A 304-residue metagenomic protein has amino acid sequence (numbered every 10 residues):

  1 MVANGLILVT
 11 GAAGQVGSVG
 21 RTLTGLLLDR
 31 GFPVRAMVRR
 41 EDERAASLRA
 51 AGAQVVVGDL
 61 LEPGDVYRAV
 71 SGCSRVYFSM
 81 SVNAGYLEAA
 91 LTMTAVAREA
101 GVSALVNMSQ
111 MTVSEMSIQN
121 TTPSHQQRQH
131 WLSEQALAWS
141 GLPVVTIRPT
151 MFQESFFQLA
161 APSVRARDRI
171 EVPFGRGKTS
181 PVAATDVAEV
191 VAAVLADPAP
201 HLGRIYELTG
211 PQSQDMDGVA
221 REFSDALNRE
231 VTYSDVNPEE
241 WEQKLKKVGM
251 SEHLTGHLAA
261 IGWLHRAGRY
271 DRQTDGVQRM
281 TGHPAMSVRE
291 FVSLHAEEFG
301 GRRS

Functional and structural regions predicted by a protein language model:
M1-S47, L61-G64, R68-C73, V82-L91 (+5 more regions): Oxidoreductase cofactor-interface core, primarily capturing Rossmann-like NAD(P)-dependent enzymes
T10, S79, G282: Residues lining the SAM
G52-A53, V144: Short, conserved active-site loop motifs that form the nucleotide-linked donor/cofactor pocket
G58: Cofactor-binding loops of NAD(P)H-dependent oxidoreductases, dominated by short-chain dehydrogenase/reductases
A184, M216, P238, S287-V288: Structural motif detector for alpha-helix initiation sites
E239-S304: A hydrophobic C-terminal alpha-helical subdomain
